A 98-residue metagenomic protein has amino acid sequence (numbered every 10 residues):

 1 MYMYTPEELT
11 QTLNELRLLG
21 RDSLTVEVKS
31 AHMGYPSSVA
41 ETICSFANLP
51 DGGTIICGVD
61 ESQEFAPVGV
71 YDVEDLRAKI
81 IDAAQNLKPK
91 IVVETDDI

Functional and structural regions predicted by a protein language model:
M1-I98: Conserved N-terminal catalytic/coupling substructures associated with nucleotide/phosphate chemistry
